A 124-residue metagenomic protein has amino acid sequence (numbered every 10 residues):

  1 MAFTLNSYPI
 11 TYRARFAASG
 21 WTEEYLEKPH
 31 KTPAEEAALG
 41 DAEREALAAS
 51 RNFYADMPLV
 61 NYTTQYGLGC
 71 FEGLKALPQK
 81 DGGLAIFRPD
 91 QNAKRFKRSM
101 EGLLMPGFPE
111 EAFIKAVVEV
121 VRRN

Functional and structural regions predicted by a protein language model:
M1-N124: Conserved alpha/beta cores of soluble small-molecule-handling proteins
